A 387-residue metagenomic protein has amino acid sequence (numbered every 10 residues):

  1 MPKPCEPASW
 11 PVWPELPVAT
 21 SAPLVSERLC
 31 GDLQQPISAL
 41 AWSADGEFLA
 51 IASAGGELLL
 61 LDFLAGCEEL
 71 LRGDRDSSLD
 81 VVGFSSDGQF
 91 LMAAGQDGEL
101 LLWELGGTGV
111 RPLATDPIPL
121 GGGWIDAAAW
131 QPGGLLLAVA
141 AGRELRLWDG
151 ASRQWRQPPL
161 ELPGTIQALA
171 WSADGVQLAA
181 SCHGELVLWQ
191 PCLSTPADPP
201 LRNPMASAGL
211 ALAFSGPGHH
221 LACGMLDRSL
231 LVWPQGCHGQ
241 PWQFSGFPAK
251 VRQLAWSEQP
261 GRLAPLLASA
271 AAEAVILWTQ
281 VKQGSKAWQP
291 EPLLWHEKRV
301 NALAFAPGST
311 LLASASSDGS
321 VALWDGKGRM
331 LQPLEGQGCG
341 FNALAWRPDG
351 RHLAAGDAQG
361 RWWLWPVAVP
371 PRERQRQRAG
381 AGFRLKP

Functional and structural regions predicted by a protein language model:
K3-Q35, A65: A short helix->beta-strand "capping" segment at the edge of beta-propeller domains
S26-G31, C67-R72, G109-I118, Q154-L160 (+4 more regions): A short beta-strand motif characteristic of beta-propeller blades
C30-I37, R72-L79, P117-I125, L160-I166 (+5 more regions): WD40/WD-repeat beta-propeller blade N-cap
A44-D45, S86-D87, P132-G133, A173-D174 (+4 more regions): Residue-level detector of Asp-centered blade-edge/turn motifs that repeat once per structural unit in beta-propeller
L49, L91, L136-L137, L178 (+4 more regions): Hydrophobic beta-strand positions that form the internal "hydrophobic ladder" of WD40/Gbeta-like beta-propeller blades
A52-G55, A94-D97, V139-G142, S181-G184 (+4 more regions): Conserved strand-to-loop turn within each blade of WD40 beta-propeller repeats
L58-D62, L100-E104, R146-D149, V187-P191 (+4 more regions): WD40-repeat beta-propellers
